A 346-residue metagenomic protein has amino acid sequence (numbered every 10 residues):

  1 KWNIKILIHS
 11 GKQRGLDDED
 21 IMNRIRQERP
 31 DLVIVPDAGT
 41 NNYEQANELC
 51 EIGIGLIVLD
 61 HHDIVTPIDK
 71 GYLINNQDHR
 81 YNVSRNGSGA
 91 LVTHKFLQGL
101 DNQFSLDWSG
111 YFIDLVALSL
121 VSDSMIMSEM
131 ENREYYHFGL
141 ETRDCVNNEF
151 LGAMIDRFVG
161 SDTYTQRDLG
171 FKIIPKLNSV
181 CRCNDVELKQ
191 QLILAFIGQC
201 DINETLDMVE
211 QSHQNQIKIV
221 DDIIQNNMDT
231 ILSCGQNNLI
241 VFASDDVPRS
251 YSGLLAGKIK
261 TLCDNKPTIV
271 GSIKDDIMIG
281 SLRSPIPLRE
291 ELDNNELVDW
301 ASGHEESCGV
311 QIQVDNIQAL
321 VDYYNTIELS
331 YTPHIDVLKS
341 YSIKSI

Functional and structural regions predicted by a protein language model:
K1-L32, E51-I52, D101-I346: Hydrophobic helix-and-loop "lid/oligomerization" segment in the mid-to-C-terminal part of catalytic domains
W2-A90: Hydrophobic, small-residue-rich alpha-helical packing segments that form membrane-like cores
